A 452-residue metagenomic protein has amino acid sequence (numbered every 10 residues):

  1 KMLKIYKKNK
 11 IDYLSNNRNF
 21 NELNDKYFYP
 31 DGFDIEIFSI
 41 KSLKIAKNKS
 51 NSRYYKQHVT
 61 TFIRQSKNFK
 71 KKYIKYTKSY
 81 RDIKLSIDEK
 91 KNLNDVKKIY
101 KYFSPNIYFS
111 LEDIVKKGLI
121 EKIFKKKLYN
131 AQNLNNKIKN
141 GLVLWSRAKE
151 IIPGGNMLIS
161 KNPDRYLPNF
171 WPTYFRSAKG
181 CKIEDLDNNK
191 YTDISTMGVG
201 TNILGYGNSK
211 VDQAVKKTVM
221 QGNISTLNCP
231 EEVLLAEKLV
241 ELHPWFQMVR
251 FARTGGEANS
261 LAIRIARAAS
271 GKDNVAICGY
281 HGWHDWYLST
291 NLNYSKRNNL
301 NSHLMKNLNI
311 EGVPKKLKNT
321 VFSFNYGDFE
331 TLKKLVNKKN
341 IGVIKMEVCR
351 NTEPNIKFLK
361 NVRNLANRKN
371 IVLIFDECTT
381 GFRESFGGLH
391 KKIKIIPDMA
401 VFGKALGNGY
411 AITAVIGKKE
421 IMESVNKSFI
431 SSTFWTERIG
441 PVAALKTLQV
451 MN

Functional and structural regions predicted by a protein language model:
M2-I83, N94, K98, D113-Q132: Conserved core of the sugar-phosphate nucleotidyltransferase
I5, F38, I87, E184 (+5 more regions): Short beta-strand-to-turn element immediately C-terminal to the catalytic PLP-Schiff-base lysine in fold type I
F33, I393-V425, T436-A443: Active-site PLP attachment segment
K41-I45, Q213, K217-M220, I439-N452: Amphipathic alpha-helix from the class-I
K137-S177: Active-site-adjacent loop/helix segments that line or gate small-molecule/cofactor pockets in enzymes
K190-K272: Glycine-rich loop-to-alpha-helix module at the N-terminal edge of alpha/beta enzyme cores
L234-G342: PLP-dependent aspartate aminotransferase-fold enzymes
D328-K334, M346-K369: Active-site core of PLP-dependent enzymes with the aminotransferase class I/II
